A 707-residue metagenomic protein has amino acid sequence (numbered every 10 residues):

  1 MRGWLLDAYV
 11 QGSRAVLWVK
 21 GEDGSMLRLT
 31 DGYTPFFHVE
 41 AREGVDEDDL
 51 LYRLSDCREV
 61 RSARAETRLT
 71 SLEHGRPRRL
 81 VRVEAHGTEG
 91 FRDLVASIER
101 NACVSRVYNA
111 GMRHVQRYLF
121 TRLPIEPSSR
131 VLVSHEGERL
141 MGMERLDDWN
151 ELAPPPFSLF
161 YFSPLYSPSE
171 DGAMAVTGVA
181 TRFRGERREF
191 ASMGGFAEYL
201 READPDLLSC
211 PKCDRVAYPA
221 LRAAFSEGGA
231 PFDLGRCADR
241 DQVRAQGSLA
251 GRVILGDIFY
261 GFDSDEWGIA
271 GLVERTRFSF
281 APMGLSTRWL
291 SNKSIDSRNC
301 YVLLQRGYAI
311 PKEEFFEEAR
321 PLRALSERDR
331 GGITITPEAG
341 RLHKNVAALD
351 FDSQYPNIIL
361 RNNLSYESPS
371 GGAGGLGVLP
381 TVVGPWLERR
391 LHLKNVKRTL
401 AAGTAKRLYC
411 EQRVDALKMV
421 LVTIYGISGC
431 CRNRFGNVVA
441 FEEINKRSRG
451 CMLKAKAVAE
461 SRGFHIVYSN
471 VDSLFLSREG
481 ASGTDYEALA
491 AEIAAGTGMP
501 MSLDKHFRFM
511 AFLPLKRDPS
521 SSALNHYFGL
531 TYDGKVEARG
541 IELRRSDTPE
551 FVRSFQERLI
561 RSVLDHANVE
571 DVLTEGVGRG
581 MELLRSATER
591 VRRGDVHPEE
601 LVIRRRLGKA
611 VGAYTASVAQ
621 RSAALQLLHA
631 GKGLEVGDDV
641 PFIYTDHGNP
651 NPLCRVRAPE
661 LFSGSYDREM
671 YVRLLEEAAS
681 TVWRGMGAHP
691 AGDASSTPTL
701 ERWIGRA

Functional and structural regions predicted by a protein language model:
M1-D204, S226-D233, W267-G331, G340 (+4 more regions): DnaQ-like (DEDDh/DEDDy) 3′-5′ exonuclease domain used for proofreading and 3′-end trimming on nucleic acids
V10, V16-G21, F278-N362, Y409 (+4 more regions): DNA-dependent DNA polymerase catalytic subunits
E73, N150-L152, Y199-R201, R244-V253 (+3 more regions): A general structural signal for short secondary-structure junctions and capping/turn motifs
V83-G87, K212, F475-G480: Short beta-strand-to-loop capping motifs
Y161, L207-K212, V253-D257, A348 (+2 more regions): A structural signal for short, well-ordered beta-strand segments and their strand-loop junctions that often border
S163, C210, G256-D257, R390 (+2 more regions): A residue-level signal for conserved active-site and pocket-lining positions in enzyme catalytic cores
D204-S286, V420: Metal-dependent phosphoesterase core characteristic of DEDDh/y 3'-5' exonuclease domains
G340-K454, E460-R462: Helical catalytic core of nucleic-acid polymerases
